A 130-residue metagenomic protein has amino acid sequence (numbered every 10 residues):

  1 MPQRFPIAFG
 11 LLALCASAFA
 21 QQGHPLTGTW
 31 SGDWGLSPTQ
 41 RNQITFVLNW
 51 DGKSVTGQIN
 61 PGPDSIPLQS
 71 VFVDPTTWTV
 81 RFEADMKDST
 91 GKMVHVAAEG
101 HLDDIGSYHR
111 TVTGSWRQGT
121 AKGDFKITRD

Functional and structural regions predicted by a protein language model:
M1-A8: Bacterial N-terminal signal peptides that target proteins for export
P2, A20-Q21: Intrinsically disordered, low-complexity regions enriched in polar/acidic and amide residues
A8-S17: Bacterial N-terminal signal peptides
Q21-D130: Central antiparallel beta-sheet cores of small beta-barrel/beta-sandwich binding domains
